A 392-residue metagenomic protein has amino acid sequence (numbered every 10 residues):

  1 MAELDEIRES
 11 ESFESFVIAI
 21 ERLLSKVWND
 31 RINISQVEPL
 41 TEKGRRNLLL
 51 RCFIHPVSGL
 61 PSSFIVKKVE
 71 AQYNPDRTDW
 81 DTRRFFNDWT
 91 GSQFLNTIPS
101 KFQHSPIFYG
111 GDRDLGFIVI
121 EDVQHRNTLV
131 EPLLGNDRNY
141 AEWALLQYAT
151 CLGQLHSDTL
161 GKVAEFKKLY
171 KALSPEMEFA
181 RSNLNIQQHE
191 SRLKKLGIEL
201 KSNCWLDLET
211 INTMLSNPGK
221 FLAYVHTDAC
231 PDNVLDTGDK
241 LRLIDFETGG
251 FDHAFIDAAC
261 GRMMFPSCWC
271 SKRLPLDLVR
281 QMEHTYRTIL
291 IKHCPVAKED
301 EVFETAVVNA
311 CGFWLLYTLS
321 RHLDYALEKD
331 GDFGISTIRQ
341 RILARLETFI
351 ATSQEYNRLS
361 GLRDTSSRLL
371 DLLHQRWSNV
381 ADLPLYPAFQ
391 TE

Functional and structural regions predicted by a protein language model:
M1-D114, S202, T237-L241, R358-E392: Conserved NTP-binding catalytic cores of kinases and kinase-like/nucleotidyltransferase enzymes across multiple kinase
M1-V17, K167-M214, I350-G361, S378: Active-site catalytic-loop/activation-segment of kinase and kinase-like phosphoryl-transfer enzymes
T41-V66, E209-I256: Active-site acidic catalytic loop and adjacent metal/ATP-binding pocket of ATP-dependent phosphoryl transfer enzymes
D88, S92-L95, L152-L155, G261: AlphaC helix (C-helix) of the protein kinase catalytic domain N-lobe, especially the conserved acidic-hydrophobic
F108-Q147: Conserved structural core of kinase catalytic domains
G110, D137-I198, L222, K329-S336: A cross-family kinase active-site recognition segment
I256-P295, A310-D330: Active-site activation/catalytic loop segments of kinase-like enzymes and analogous catalytic loops in related
G312-E392: ATP/Mg2+ or Mg2+-diphosphate-binding catalytic cores that bind nucleotide phosphates or diphosphates via glycine-rich
